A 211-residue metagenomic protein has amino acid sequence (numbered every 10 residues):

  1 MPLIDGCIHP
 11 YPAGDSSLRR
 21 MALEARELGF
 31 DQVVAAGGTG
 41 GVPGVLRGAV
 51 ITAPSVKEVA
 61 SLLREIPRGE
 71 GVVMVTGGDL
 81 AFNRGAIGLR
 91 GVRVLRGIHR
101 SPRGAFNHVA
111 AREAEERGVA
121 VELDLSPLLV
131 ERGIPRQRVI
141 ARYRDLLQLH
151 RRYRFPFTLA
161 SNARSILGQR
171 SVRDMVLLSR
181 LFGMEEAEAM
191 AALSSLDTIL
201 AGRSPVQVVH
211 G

Functional and structural regions predicted by a protein language model:
M1-V33, G40-R64, R68, A81-G211: Charged catalytic cores and adjacent phosphate/nucleic-acid-binding surfaces used for phosphate/nucleic-acid chemistry
V73-M74: Acidic, low-complexity intrinsically disordered regions
G77-G78: Solvent-exposed loop/turn tips at the surfaces of repeat/solenoid architectures
